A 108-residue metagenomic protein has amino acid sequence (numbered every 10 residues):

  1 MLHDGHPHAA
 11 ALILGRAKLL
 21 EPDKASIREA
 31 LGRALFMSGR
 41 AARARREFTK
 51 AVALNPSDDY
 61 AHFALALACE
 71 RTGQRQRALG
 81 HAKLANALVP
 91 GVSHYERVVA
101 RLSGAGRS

Functional and structural regions predicted by a protein language model:
D4-R16, S38-K50, T72-L84, R107-S108: Structural signature of tandem alpha-helical TPR/SEL1-like repeats, specifically the intra-repeat loop/turn
A51, D58-Y60, A64-R71: Alpha-helical protein-protein interaction scaffolds
L79-S108: Terminal, low-structured helical/coil segments at or just beyond the last alpha-helical repeat
